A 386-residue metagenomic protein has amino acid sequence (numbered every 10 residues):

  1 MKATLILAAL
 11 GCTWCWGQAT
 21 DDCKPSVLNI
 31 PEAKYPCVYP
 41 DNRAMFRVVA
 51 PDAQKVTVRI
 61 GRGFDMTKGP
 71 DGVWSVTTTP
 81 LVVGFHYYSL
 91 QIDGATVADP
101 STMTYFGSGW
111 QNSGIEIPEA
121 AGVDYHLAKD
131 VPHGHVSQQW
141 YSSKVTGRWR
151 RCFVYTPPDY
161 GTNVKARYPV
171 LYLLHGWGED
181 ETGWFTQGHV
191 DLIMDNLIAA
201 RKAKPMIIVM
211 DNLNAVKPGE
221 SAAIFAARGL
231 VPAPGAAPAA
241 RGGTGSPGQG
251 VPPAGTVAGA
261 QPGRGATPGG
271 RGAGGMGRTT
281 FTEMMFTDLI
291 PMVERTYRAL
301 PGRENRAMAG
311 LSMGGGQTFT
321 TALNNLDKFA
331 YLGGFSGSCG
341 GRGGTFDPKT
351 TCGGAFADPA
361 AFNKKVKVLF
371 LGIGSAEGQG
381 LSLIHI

Functional and structural regions predicted by a protein language model:
T4-W14: Bacterial N-terminal signal peptides
C15-A19: Boundary at the C-terminal end of the N-terminal hydrophobic targeting segment
T20-V27, E32-F64, K68-I384: Non-catalytic cap/lid and distal C-terminal segments of serine-dependent acyl enzymes
